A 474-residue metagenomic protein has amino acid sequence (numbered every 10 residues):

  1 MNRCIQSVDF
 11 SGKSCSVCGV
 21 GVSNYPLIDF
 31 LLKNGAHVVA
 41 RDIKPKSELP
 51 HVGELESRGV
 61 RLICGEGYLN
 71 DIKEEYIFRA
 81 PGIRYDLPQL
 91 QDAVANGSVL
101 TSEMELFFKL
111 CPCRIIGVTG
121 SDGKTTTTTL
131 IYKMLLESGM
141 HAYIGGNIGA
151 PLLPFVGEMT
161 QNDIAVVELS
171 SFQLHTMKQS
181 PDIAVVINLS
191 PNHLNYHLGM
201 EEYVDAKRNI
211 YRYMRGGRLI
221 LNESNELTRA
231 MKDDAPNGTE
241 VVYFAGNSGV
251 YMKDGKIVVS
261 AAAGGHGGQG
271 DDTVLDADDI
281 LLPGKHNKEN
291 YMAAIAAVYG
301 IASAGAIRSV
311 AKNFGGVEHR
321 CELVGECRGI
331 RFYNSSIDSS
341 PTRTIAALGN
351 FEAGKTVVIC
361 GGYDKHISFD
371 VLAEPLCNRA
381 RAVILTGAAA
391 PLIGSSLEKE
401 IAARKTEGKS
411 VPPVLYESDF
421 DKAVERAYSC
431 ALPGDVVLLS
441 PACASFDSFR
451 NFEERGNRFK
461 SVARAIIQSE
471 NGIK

Functional and structural regions predicted by a protein language model:
M1-S102, L106, S303, S469: N-terminal leader/targeting and accessory segments in enzymes
R3-S14, N24-N34, A277-A380: Nucleotide phosphate-binding/pyrophosphate-handling subdomain across enzymes that bind or process nucleotide phosphates
L31, I77, V118, N147 (+11 more regions): Residue-level signal for inorganic ion chemistry
A36-K44, I220-E223, V357-C360, R379-A388: Short internal beta-strands
V38-D42, I144, V166, Y243 (+1 more regions): Short beta-strand "acidic-cap" motif of Rossmann-like dinucleotide-binding folds
V52-G53, D370-D435, I473-K474: C-terminal helical cap/extension that packs against the catalytic core of soluble nucleotide-cofactor enzymes
R61, E66-N70, Q161-Y196, R229-D279 (+4 more regions): Extended acidic/charged loop-beta regions that coordinate divalent cations and stabilize anionic phosphate/carboxylate
N70-E74, P81-E223, L227-E240, S429 (+1 more regions): Phosphate-binding loop of NTP-binding sites
